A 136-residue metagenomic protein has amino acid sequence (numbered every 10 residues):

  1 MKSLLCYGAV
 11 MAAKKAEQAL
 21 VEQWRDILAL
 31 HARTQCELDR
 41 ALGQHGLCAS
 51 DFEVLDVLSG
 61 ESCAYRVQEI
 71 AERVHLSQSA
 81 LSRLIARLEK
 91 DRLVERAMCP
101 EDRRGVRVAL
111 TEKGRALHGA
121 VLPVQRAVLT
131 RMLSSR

Functional and structural regions predicted by a protein language model:
M1-H45, L93: N-terminal leader segment of winged-helix/HTH proteins
A16-A19, L47, L110, R136: Alpha-helical hairpin
L20, E69, E101-R103: Short, solvent-exposed coil/turn segments
R25, E53-D56, S82-R83: Base-recognition residues in the alpha-helical recognition helix of bacterial helix-turn-helix
L28, D56, G119: A cross-family signal for key residues in well-ordered alpha-helices that form functional helical elements
A32, C36-S77: N-terminal helix-turn-helix DNA-binding core of bacterial DNA-binding proteins
Q35, A86-R136: Charged, amphipathic alpha-helical coiled-coil/dimerization segments
R66-Q68, S79, A86, V106: Residues within helix-turn-helix
